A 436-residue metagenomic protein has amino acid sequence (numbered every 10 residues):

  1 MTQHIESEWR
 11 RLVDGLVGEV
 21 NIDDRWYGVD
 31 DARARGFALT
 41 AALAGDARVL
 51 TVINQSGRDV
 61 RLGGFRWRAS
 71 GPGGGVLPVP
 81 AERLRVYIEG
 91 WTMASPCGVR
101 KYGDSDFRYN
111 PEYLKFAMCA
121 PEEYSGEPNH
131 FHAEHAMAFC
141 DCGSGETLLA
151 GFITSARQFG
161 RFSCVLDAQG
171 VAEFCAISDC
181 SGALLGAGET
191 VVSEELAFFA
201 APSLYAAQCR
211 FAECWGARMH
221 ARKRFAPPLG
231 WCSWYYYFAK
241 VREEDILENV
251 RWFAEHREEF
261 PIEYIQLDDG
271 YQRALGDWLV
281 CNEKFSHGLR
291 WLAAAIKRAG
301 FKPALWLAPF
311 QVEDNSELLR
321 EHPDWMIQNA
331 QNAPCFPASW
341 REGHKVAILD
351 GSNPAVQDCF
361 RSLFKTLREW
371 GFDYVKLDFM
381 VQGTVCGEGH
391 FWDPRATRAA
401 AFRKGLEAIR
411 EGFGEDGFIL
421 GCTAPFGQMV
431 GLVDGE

Functional and structural regions predicted by a protein language model:
Q3-G160: Polysaccharide-binding surfaces and accessory modules of carbohydrate-active proteins
E6-S7, E134-H135, A176-D179, N249-R251 (+1 more regions): Short alpha-helical segments and helix-capping/turn motifs at coil-helix boundaries
A44-D46, Q55-R58, S144, E255-P261 (+1 more regions): Short, solvent-exposed loop/edge-beta patches enriched in aromatic
V49-I53, E194, G230-C232, K302-W306: Residues within well-ordered beta-strands of beta-sheet-rich folds
D59, A201, Y205, A239-L247 (+2 more regions): Generic detection of long, well-ordered alpha-helical segments
Y113-P227: Beta-strand-rich recognition/accessory modules
Q208-Y264, D268-R273: An acidic-aromatic substrate-binding cleft motif
E259-E436: Aromatic- and carboxylate-enriched substrate-binding clefts and catalytic-loop regions of carbohydrate-active enzymes
